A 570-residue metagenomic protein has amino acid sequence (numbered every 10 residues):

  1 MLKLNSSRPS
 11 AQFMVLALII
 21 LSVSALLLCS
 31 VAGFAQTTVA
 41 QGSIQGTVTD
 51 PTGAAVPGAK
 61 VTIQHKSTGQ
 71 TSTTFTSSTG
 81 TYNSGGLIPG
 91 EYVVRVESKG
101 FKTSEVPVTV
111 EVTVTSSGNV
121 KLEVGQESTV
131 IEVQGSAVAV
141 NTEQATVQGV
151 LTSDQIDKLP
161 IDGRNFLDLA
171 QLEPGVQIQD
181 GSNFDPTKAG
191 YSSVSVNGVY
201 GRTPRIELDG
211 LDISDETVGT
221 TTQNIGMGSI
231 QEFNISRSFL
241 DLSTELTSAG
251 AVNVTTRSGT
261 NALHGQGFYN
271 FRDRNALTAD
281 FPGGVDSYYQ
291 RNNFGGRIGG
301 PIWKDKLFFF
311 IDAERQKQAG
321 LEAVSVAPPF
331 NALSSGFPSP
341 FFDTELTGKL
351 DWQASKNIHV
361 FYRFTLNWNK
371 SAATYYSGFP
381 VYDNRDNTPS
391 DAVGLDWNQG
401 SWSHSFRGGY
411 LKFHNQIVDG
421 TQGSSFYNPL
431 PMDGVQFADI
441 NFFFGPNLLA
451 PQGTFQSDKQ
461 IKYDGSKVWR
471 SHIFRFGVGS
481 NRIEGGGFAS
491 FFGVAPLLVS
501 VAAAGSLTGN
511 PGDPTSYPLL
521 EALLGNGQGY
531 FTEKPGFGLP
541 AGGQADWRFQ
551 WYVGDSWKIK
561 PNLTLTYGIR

Functional and structural regions predicted by a protein language model:
L2-K3, F13-T152, G226-G228: Periplasm-facing N-terminal accessory domains of Gram-negative outer-membrane beta-barrel systems
T38, G86, P186-K188, T244-L246 (+6 more regions): Short sequence motifs at beta-strands and strand-loop junctions characteristic of Gram-negative outer-membrane
R95, F101-S258, D273-P282, R291-G300 (+3 more regions): Periplasmic N-terminal accessory/gating domains of Gram-negative outer-membrane beta-barrel systems
S136, S236-S238, F268-R272, E314-Q316 (+6 more regions): Outer-membrane beta-barrel pore domains and translocons
V196, V254, G296-G300, G348-W352 (+3 more regions): Residues on the lipid-exposed face of transmembrane beta-strands in outer-membrane beta-barrel proteins
G201, I230, L240, R257-G259 (+9 more regions): Outer-membrane beta-barrel channels and translocator barrels
H264, S287-K370, D386-Y410, R570: Transmembrane beta-barrel wall of Gram-negative outer-membrane proteins
F342, K356-G554: Replace "related TpsB outer-membrane translocases also match" with "some related outer-membrane beta-barrels such as
